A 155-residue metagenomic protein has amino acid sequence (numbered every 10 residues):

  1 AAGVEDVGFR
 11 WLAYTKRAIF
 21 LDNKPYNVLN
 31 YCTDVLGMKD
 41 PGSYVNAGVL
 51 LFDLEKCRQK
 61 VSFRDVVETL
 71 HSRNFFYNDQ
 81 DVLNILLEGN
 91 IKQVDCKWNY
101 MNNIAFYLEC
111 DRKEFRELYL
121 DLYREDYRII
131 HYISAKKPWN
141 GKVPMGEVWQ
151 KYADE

Functional and structural regions predicted by a protein language model:
A1-N23: Conserved donor-nucleotide/metal-binding helix-loop-beta segment in metal-dependent transferases, i.e., the alpha-helix
L21-V28, D65, Q80: Short, charged, low-hydrophobicity "junction" segments
K24-P41: Short, flexible, basic/aromatic active-site loop/helix in glycosyltransferases
D40-P41, N46-A47, F52-E155: A glycosyltransferase accessory/donor-loop signature
